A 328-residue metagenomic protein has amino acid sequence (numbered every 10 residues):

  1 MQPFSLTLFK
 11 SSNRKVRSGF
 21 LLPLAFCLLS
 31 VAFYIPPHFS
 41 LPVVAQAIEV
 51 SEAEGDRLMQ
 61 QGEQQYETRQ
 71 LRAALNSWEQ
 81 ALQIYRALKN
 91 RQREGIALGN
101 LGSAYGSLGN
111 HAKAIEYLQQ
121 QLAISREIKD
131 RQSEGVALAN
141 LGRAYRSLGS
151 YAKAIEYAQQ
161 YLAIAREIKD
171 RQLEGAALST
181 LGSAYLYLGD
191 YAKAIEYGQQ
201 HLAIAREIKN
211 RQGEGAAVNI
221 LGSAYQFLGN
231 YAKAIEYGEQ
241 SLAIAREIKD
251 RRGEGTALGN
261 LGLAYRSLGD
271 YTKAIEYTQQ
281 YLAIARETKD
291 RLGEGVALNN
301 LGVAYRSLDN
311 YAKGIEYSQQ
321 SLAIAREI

Functional and structural regions predicted by a protein language model:
M1-S11, L28-I48: Signal peptide processing junction and immediate N-terminal pro/mature segment of secreted/exported proteins
Y34-E79, A87: N-terminal leader/linker segments that initiate helical-solenoid repeat arrays
I48-E49, T68, A87-N90, I124-D130 (+5 more regions): Short coil/turn linkers that connect adjacent helices within long alpha-helical scaffolds, especially alpha-solenoid
D56-R69, Q92-S107, L118, Q132-S147 (+6 more regions): Conserved alpha-helical positions within TPR/SEL1-like repeat arrays
S307, Y311-I328: Low-complexity/repetitive intrinsically disordered segments
